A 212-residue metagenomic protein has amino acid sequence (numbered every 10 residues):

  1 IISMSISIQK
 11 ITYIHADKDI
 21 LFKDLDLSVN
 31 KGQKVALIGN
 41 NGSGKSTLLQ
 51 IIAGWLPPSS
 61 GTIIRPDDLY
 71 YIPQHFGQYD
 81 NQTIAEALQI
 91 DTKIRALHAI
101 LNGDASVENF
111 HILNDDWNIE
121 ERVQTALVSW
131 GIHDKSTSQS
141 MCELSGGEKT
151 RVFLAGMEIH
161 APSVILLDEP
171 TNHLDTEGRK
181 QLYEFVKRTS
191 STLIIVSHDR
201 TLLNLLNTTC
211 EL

Functional and structural regions predicted by a protein language model:
M4-I8, T12-D24, Q33, H133: A short, flexible loop at the N-terminus of ABC-type nucleotide-binding domains that lies
V29-K31: Conserved hydrophobic segment flanking the Walker A/P-loop of ABC-type ATPase nucleotide-binding domains
V35-L37: Short hydrophobic beta-strand immediately N-terminal to the Walker A/P-loop
A53: Helix-to-loop junction immediately C-terminal to a conserved catalytic motif
Q78-E143: ABC-family P-loop ATPase nucleotide-binding domains
L154: Hydrophobic anchor residue at the start of the ABC signature
I165-E169, L174: Catalytic Walker B motif of ABC-type/P-loop ATPase nucleotide-binding domains
